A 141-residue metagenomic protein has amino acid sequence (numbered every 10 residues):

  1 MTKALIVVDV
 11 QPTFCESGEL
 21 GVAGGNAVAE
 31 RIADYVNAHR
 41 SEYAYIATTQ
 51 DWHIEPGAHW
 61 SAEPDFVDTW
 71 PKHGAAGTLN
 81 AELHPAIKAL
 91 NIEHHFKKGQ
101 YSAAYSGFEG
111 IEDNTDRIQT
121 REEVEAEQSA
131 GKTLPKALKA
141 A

Functional and structural regions predicted by a protein language model:
M1-L5: Extreme N-terminal starter segment of soluble prokaryotic enzymes
I6-V8, T49: Short hydrophobic segments within beta-strands
F14-S17, A104-S106: A short acidic, helix-capping loop that chelates divalent metal ions and anchors anionic groups
C15-G25: Acidic/histidine-rich helix-loop elements that form or flank divalent-metal/phosphate-binding sites at the catalytic
E30-A141: Active-site alpha/beta core segments
